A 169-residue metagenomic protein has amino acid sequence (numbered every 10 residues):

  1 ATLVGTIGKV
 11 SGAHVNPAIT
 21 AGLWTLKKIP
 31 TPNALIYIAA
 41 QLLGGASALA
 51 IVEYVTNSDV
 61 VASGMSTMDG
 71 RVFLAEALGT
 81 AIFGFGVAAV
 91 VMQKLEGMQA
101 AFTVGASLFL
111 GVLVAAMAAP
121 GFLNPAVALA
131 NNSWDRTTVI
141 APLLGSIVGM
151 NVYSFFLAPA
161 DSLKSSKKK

Functional and structural regions predicted by a protein language model:
A1-K169: Membrane-interface helix-loop junctions and terminal tails of multi-pass membrane proteins
